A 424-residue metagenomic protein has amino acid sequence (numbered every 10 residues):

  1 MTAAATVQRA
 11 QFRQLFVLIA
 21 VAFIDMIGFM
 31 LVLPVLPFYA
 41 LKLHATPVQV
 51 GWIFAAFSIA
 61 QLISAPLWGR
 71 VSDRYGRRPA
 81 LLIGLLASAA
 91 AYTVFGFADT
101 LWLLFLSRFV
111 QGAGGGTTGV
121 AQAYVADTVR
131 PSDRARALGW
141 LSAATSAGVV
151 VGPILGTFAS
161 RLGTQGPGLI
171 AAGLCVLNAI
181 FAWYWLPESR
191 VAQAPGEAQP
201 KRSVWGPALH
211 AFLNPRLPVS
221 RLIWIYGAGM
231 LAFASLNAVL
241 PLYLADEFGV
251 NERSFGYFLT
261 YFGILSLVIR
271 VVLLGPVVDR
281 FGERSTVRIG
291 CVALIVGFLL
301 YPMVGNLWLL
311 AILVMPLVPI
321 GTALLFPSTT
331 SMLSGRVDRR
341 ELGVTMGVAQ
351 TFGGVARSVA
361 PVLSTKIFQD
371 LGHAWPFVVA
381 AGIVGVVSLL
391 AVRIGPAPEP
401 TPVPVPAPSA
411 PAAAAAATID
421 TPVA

Functional and structural regions predicted by a protein language model:
T2-F12, P187-W224, A412-A414, D420: Juxtamembrane intracellular "pre-TM" segments in multi-pass secondary transporters
P34-P47, V239-S254: Short amphipathic helix-loop junctions that connect adjacent transmembrane helices in Major Facilitator Superfamily/SLC
H44, G76, F97-W102, V304-G305: Helix-breaking motifs and short loop linkers at transmembrane-helix boundaries and internal kinks in secondary membrane
L62-D99: Conserved MFS/SLC helix-loop-helix module at the cytosolic interface between two early adjacent transmembrane helices
S64-G76, I269-E283, F368: Helix-to-loop junctions at the C-terminal end of transmembrane segments in multipass secondary transporters
S107-S146: Cytoplasmic helix-loop-helix junction between adjacent transmembrane helices in 12-TM secondary transporters
L141-Y184: Helix-loop-helix hairpin linking two adjacent transmembrane segments in secondary transporters
R284-T329: C-terminal transmembrane helical hairpin of 12-TM major facilitator-type secondary transporters
